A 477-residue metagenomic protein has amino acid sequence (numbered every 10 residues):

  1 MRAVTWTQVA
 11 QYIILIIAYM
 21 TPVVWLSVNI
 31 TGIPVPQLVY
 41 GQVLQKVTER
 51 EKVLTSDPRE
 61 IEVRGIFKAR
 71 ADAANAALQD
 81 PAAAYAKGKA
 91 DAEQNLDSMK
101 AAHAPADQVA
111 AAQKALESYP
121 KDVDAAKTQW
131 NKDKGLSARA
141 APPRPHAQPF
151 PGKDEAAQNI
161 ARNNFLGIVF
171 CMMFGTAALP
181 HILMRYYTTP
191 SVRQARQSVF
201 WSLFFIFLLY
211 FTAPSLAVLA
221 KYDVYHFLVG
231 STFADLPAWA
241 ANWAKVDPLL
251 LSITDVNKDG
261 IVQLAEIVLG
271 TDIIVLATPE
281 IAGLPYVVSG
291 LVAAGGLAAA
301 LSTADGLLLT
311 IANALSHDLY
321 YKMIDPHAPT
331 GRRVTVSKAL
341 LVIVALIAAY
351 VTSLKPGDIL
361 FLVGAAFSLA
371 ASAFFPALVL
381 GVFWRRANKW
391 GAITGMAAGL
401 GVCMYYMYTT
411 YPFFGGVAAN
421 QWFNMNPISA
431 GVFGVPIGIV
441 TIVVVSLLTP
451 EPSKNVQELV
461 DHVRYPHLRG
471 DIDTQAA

Functional and structural regions predicted by a protein language model:
M1-A477: Membrane-embedded helix-loop-helix hairpins and adjacent transmembrane boundary segments in multi-pass transporters
